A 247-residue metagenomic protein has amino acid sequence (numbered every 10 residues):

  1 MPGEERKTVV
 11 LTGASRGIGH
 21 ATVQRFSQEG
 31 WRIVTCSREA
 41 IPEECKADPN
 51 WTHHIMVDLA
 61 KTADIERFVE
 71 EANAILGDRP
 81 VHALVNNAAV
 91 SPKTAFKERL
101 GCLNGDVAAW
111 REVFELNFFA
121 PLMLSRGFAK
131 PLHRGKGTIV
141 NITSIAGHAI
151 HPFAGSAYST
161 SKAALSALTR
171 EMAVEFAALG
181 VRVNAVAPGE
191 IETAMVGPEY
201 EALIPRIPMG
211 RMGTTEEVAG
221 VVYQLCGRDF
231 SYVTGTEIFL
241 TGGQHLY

Functional and structural regions predicted by a protein language model:
S15-R16: Conserved glycine-rich cofactor-binding loop
A95-R111, L203: Substrate-binding pocket helix/loop in short-chain dehydrogenase/reductase
S125, S161, T169: Active-site helix of classical SDR
K130, V174-E175, S231: Alpha-helical segment proximal to the catalytic Tyr-Lys
S144: Residue(s) in the substrate-gating loop at a strand-loop-helix junction that position the organic substrate next
A149, A202, Y223, T234-Y247: Short C-terminal tail/terminal secondary-structure segment of NAD(P)H-dependent dehydrogenase/reductase domains
A177, R182, V233-G235: Short, small/polar-rich loop/turn modules that mediate ligand/substrate recognition or access, typified
